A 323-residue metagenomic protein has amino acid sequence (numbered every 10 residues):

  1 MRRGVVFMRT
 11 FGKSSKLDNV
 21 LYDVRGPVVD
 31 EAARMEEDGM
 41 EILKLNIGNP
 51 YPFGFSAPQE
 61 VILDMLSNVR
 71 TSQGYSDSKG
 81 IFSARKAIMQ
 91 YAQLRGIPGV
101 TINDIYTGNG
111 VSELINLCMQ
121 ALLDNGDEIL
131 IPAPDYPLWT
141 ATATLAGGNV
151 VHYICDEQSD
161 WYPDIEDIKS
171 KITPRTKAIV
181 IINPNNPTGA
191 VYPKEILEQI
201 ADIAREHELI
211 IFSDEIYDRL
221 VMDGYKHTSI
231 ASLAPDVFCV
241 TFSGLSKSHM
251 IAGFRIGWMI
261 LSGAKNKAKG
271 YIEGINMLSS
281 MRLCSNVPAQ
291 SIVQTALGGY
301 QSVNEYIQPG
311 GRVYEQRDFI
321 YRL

Functional and structural regions predicted by a protein language model:
M1-F7: Short, Lys/Arg-enriched N-terminal segments with co-localized hydrophobic residues within the first ~10-30 amino acids
R9-K13, D18-G110, L117, C284 (+2 more regions): N-terminal small-domain helix-loop-helix segment of the aminotransferase-like
D38, A146, E206-H207, V237: Helix C-cap/helix->beta junction micro-motif
G99-I105, N125-E128, R175, D236-C239: Short acidic capping loops at alpha-helix termini that bridge into adjacent secondary structure
A121-A143: Conserved PLP-anchoring active-site segment centered on the Schiff-base-forming lysine
L145-V151: A short helix-loop-beta submotif of the ANL/AMP-binding
V151, D156-K226: Active-site phosphate-binding strand-loop segment of PLP-dependent enzymes
S232-G311, Y321: Conserved core segment of the aminotransferase class I/II
